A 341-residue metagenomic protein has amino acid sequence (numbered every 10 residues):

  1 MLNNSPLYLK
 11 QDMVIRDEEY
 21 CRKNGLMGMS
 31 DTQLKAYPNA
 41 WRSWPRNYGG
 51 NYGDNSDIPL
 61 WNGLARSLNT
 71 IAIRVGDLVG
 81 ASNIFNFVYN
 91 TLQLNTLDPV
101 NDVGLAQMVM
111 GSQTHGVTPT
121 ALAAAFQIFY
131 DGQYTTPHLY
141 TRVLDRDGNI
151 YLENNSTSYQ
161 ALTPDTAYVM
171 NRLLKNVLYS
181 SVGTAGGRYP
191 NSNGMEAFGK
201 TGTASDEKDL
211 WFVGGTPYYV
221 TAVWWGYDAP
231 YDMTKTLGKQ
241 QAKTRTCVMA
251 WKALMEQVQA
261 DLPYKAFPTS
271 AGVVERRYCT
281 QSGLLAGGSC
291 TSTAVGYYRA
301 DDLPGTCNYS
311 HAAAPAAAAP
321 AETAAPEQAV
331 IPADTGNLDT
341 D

Functional and structural regions predicted by a protein language model:
M1-N3, K23, I71-A72, I84 (+3 more regions): Extended, hydrophobic alpha-helical segments in both membrane/secreted and soluble proteins
L2-I84, R146-N176: Conserved catalytic neighborhood of penicillin-recognizing serine enzymes
N3-D12, N62-R66, H115-E322: A penicillin-recognizing enzyme superfamily signal
N4-M13, S82-Y89, L105, A253 (+1 more regions): Periplasmic/cell-envelope proteins involved in peptidoglycan metabolism and beta-lactam response
M29-N47, G80-A124, P137: Mid-domain, small-residue-enriched loop/turn segments at the edges of structured enzyme/sensor domains
R74-V75, G111-S112, G199-K200: Thr-Gly-centered strand-to-loop micro-motif
V75-L78, N86, Q93, Q281-L285 (+1 more regions): C-terminal catalytic domains of large/alpha subunits in multi-subunit enzymes
A325-D341: Long, low-complexity, intrinsically disordered segments
